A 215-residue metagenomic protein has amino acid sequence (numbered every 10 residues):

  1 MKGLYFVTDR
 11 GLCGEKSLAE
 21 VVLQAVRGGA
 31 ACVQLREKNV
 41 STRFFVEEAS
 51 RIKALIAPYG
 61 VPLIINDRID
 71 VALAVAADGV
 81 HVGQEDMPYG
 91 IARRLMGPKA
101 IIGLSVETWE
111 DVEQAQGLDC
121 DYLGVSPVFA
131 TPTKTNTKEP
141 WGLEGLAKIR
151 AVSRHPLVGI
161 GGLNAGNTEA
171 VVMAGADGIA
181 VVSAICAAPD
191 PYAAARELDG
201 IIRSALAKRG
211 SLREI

Functional and structural regions predicted by a protein language model:
M1-M87, R94-D121, K138, E144 (+4 more regions): Conserved N-terminal beta1-alpha1 strand-loop-helix module at the mouth
K38, F129-T131: A short, flexible beta-alpha/helix-coil linker loop
T133-T135: Glycine/threonine-rich flexible loop motifs
